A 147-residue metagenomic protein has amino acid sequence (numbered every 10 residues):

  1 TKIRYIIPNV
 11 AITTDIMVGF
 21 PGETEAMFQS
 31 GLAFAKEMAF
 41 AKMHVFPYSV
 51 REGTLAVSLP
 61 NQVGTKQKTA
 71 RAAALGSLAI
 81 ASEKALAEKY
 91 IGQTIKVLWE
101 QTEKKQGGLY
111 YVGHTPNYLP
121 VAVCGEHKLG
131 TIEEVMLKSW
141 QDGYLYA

Functional and structural regions predicted by a protein language model:
T1-T54, A74-A85: Conserved C-terminal portion of the radical SAM core fold that forms the substrate/S-adenosylmethionine-binding
S58-A147: Terminal RNA-binding accessory module
